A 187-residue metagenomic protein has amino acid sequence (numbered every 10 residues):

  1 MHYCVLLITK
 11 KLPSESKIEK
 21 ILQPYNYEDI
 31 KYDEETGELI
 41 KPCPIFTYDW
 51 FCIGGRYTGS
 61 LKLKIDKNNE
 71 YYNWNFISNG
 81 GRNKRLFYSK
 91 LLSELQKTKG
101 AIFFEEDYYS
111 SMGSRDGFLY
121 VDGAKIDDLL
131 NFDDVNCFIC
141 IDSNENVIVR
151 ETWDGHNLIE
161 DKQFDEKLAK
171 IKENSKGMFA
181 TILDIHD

Functional and structural regions predicted by a protein language model:
M1, D134-D187: Acidic, proline/glycine-rich low-complexity IDRs
M1-E35, K176-D187: Short, extreme N-terminal segment that most often corresponds to the first beta-strand
Y3, K17-I21, L86-K90, K125 (+1 more regions): Exposed alpha-helical structural elements
L7-I8, P13, Q23, I40 (+6 more regions): Compositionally biased amphipathic helical and low-complexity segments enriched in hydrophobic
L12-I18, S60, R85, S110-F118 (+3 more regions): Short, surface-exposed beta-strand/loop "edge" segments at domain boundaries and coil↔beta transitions
L22-D29, L91-K99, F164-S175: Hydrophobic, Leu/Ile/Phe/Ala-enriched alpha-helical segments that form helix-helix packing faces
I30-E145: Low-complexity, serine/threonine/proline-enriched polar segments
